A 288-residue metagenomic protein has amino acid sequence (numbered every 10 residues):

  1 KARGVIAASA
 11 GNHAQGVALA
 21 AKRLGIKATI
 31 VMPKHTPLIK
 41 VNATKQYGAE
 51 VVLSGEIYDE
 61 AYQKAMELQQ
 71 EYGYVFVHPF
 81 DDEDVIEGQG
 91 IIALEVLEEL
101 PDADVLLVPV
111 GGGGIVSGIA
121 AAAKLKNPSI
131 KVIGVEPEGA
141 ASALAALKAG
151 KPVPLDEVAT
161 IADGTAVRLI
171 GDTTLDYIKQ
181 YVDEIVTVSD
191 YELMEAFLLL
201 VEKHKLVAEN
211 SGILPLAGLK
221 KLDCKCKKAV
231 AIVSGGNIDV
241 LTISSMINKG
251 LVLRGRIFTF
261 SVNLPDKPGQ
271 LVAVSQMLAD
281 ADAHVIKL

Functional and structural regions predicted by a protein language model:
A2-M32, D102-I115, A229-I232: A short, small-residue-rich loop immediately preceding and capping a beta-strand
G11, A21, T44, V77 (+10 more regions): Buried hydrophobic positions in well-ordered alpha/beta secondary-structure cores of metabolic enzymes
A14-K27, K45, G118-N127, A217-K225: Alpha-helix C-terminal capping segments
T29-V105, E136-L193: Small/polar-residue-rich loop-to-helix segments that shape phosphate-bearing ligand pockets
V96, L100-L125, S129: Glycine-rich ThDP/TPP pyrophosphate-binding loop and its adjacent helix/strand module within ThDP-dependent enzymes
G171-K227, I286: Active-site-adjacent helical/loop segments in soluble small-molecule enzymes
K220-K249: Catalytic phosphate/nucleotide-handling subdomain of diverse soluble enzymes
I243-L288: A conserved regulatory-domain signal marking ACT and ACT-like small-molecule sensing domains and adjacent regulatory
